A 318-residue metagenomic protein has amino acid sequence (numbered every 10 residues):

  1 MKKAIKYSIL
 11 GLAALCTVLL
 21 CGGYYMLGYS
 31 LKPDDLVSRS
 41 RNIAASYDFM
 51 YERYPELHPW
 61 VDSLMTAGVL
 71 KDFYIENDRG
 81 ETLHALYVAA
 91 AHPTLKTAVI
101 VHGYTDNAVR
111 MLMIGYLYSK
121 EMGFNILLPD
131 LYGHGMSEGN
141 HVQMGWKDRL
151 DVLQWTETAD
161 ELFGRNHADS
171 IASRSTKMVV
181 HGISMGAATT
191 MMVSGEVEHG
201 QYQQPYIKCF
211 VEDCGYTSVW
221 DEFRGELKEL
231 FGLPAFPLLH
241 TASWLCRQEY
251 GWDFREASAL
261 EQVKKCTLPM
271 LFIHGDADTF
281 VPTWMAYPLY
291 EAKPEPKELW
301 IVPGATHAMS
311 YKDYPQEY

Functional and structural regions predicted by a protein language model:
A4, S8-I9, L15-I75: An N-terminal hydrophobic leader/cap segment in hydrolases
N77-A159: Membrane-embedded segments
I114, A259, L268, P282-E291: Short alpha-helix in the alpha/beta-hydrolase fold that links the catalytic acid
L150-T176: Conserved acidic catalytic loop of the alpha/beta-hydrolase fold
M192-W252: Hydrolase active-site cap/lid region
K265-T267, F272-H274, D278: Short beta-strand/loop motif that positions the catalytic acidic residue of the alpha/beta-hydrolase fold
Y290-A308: Catalytic histidine neighborhood in serine/cysteine hydrolases with alpha/beta-hydrolase-type architecture
S310-Y318: Post-His helix in hydrolase/transferase enzymes
